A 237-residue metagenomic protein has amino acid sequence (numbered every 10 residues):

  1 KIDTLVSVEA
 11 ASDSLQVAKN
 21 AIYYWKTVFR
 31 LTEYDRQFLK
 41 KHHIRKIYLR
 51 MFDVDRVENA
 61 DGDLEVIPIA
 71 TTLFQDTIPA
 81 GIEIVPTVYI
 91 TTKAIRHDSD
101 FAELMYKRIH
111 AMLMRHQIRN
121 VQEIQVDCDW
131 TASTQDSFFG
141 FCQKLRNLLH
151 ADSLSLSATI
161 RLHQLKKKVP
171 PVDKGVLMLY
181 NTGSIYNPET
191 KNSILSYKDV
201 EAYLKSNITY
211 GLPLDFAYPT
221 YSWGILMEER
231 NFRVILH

Functional and structural regions predicted by a protein language model:
K1-L39, R50: Boundary/entry segment of secreted carbohydrate-active catalytic domains
L15, A21-W25, D53-L177: Chitinase-like catalytic core of GlcNAc-active glycosidases
N20, R45-K46, L214: Residue-level detector of short, conserved catalytic/binding motifs and their immediate flanks
R30-R56, R115-V121: Catalytic domains of carbohydrate-active enzymes, especially glycoside hydrolases
L39-H42, D76-P79, V169, N207-T209: Short, conserved loop/helix-junction motifs that constitute active-site signature segments in enzyme catalytic cores
K40-H42, H110-Q117, K205-N207, P213: Generic signature of mature, soluble extracytoplasmic domains
G140-F232: Substrate-binding surface in catalytic domains of secreted glycosidases
H237: Extended hydrophobic
